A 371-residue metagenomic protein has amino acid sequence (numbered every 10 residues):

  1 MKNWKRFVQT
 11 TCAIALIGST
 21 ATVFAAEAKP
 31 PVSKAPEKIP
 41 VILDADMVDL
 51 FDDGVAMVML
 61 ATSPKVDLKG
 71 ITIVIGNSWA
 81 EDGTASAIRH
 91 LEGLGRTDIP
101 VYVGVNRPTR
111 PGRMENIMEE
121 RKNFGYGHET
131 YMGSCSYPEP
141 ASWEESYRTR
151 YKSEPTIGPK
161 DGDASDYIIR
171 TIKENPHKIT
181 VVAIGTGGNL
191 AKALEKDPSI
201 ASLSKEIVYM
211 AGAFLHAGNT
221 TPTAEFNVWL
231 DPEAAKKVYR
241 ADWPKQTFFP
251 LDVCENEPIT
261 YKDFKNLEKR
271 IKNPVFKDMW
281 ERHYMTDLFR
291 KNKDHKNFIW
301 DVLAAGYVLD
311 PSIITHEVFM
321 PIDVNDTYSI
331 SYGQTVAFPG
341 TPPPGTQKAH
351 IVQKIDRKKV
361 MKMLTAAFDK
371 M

Functional and structural regions predicted by a protein language model:
M1-C12: Bacterial N-terminal signal peptides that target proteins for export
T11-S19: Bacterial N-terminal signal peptides
A21-A25: Sec/Tat signal peptide C-region and signal peptidase I cleavage site
E27-K38, V58-D67, W229-E233, K245-M371: Conformational coupling and interaction surfaces
P30-E92, R96-T97, P138-N256, Y261: Active-site histidine-anchored catalytic micro-motif
S78-S86, R110, A213-A217, D323-G340: Short, mixed-charge aromatic SLiMs
I99-G158: Surface-exposed loop and adjacent secondary-structure segments within mature catalytic domains
V101, V238, A305: A residue-level signal for conserved active-site and pocket-lining positions in enzyme catalytic cores
